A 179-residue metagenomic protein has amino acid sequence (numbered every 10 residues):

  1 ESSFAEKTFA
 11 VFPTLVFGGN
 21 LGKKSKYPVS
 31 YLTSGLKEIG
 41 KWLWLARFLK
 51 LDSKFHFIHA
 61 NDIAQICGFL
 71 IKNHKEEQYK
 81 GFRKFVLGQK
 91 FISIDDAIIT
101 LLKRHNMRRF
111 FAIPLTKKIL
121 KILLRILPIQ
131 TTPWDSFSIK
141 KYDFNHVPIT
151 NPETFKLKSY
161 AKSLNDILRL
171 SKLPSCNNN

Functional and structural regions predicted by a protein language model:
E1-K23: Conserved beta-loop-beta element that borders a ligand/cofactor-binding pocket
S3-A5, D52, M107: Short, well-ordered coil/turn elements that cap or connect secondary structure elements
T8, R47-K50, K84: Short, functionally important structural connectors and interaction interfaces within domains
A10, K54-F57, F91: Short aromatic/basic micro-patch
K24-V29: Acceptor/aglycone-binding surface of glycosyltransferases and processive sugar-polymer synthases
Y31-I58, I66-F69, Q78: A conserved pocket-lining segment of Rossmann-fold NAD(P)-dependent short-chain dehydrogenase/reductase
L43-A60, R125-P148: Low-complexity, charge- and small-residue-enriched intrinsically disordered regions
D62-P133, N151-N179: Mid/C-terminal beta-alpha module of Rossmann-like enzyme folds, strongest in SDR-family dehydrogenases/epimerases
